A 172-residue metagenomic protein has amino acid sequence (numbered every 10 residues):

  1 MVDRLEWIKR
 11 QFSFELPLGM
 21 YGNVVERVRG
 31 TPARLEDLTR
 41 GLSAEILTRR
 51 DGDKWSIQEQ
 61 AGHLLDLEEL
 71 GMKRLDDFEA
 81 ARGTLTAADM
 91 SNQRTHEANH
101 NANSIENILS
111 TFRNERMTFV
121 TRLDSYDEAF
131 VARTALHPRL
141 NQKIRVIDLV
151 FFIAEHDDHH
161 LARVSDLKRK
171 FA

Functional and structural regions predicted by a protein language model:
M1-S13, I46-S91, A132-A172: Short, contiguous alpha-helical
R10-E26: Short, charged, low-complexity loops and linkers
E26-L38, R94-R133, I153: Acidic/histidine-rich alpha-helical segments that form the ligand environment of transition-metal centers
V28-W55: A glycine-rich, hydrophobic loop/mini-helix early in the fold
L38, L42, R82, Y126-A129 (+1 more regions): A short secondary-structure junction motif
